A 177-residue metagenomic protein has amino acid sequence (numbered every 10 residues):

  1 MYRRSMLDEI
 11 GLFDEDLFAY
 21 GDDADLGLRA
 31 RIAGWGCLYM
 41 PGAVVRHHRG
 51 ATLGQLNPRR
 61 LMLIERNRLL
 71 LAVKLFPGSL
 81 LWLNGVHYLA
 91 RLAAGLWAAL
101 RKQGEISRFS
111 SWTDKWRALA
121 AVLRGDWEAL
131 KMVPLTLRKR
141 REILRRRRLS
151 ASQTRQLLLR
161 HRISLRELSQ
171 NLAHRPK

Functional and structural regions predicted by a protein language model:
M1, A120, W127, V133 (+1 more regions): Glycine-rich phosphate/pyrophosphate-binding loop and adjacent beta-alpha nucleotide/cofactor-binding cores
M1-V44: A short, conserved alpha-helix in the catalytic core of glycosyltransferases
E9, E15, E65, E105 (+3 more regions): Glutamate identity and glutamate-enriched acidic tracts
E9-I10, G21, D25, H48 (+5 more regions): Residues in flexible loops and secondary-structure boundaries
D22, G85, L89, I143-R146: Short, conserved alpha-helical segments within structured domains
D25-L28, L70, H87-A90, A129 (+3 more regions): Low-complexity, compositionally biased segments
A33-L137, S152, L159: Active-site-adjacent helix/loop segment of glycosyltransferases that harbors family-specific signature motifs
